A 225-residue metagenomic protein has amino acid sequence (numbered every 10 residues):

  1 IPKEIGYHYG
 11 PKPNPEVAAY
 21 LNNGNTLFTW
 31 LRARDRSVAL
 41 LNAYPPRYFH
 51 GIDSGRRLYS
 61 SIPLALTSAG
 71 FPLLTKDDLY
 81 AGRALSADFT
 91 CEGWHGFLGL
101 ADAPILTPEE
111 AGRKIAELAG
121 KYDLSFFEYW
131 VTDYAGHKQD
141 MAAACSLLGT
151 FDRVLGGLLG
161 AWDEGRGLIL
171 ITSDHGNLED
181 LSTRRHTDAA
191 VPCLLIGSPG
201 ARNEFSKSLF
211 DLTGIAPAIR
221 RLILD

Functional and structural regions predicted by a protein language model:
I1-D225: Feature captures the catalytic ectodomains and active-site-proximal regions of enzymes that hydrolyze or transfer
